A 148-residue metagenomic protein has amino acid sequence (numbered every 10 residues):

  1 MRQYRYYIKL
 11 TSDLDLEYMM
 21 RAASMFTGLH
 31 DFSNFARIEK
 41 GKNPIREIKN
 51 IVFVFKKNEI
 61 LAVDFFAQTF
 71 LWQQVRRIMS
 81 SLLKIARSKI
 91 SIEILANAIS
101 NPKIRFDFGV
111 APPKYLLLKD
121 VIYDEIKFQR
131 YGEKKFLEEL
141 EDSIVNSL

Functional and structural regions predicted by a protein language model:
M1-L148: Structured-RNA-binding interfaces characteristic of tRNA pseudouridine synthases
